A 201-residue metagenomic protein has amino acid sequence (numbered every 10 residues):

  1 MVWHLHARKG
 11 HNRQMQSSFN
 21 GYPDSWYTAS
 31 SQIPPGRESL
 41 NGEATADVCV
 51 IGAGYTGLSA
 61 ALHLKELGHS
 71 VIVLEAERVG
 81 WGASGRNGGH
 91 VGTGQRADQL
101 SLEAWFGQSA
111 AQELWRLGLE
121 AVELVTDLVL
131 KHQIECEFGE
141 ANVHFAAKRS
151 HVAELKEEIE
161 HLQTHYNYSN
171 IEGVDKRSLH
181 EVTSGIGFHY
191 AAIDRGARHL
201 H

Functional and structural regions predicted by a protein language model:
V2-V48, E66: Extreme N-terminal leader/targeting segments of oxidoreductases
R8, Q14-S30, A97-E103, D127-A141 (+1 more regions): Flavin (FAD/FMN) cofactor-binding and adjacent substrate-gating region of FAD-dependent oxidoreductase domains
G36-N41, W81, Q133, E181-V182: Short, flexible, glycine/charge-rich loop motifs used to bind or transfer phosphoryl groups or to couple energy/partner
A44-V73: N-terminal Rossmann-like FAD-binding beta1-loop-alpha1 element of flavoenzymes
E66-R86: Glycine-rich FAD pyrophosphate-binding loop
R86-L117: Glycine-rich active-site loop/strand segments that organize a redox cofactor
Q112-D127, E157: A non-catalytic, amphipathic alpha-helix used as a structural packing/dimerization or gating element in enzyme scaffolds
